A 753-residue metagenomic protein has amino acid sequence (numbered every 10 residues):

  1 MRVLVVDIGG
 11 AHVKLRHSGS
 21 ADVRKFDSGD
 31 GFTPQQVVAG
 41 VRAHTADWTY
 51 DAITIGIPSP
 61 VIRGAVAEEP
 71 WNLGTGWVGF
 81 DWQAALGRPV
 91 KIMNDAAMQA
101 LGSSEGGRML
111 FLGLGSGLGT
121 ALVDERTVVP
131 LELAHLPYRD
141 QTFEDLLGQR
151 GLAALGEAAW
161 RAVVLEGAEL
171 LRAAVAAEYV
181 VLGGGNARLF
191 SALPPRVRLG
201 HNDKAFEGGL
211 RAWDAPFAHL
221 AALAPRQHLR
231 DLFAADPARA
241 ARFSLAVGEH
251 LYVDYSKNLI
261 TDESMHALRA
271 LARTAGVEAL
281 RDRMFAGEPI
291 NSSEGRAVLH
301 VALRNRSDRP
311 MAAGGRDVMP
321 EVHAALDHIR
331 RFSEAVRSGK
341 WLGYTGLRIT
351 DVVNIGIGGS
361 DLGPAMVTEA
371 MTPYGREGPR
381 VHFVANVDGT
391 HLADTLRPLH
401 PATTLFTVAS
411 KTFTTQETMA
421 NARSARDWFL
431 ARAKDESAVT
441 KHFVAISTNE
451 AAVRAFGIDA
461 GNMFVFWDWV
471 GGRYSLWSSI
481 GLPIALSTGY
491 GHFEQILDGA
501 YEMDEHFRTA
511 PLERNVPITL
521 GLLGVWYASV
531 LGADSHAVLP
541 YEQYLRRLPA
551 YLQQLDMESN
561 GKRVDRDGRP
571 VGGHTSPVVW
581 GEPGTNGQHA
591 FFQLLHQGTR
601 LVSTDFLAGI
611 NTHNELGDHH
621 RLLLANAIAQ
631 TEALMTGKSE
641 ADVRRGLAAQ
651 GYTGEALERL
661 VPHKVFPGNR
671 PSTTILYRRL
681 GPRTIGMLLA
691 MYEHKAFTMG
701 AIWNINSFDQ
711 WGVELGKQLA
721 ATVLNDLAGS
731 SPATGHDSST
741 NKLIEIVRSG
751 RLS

Functional and structural regions predicted by a protein language model:
R2-A39, T127-A154: Short glycine-rich, Thr/Ser-proximal phosphate-binding strand/loop in the N-terminal lobe of ATP-dependent enzymes
V3-D7, Y50-T54, M109-G113, V181 (+3 more regions): Short glycine-aspartate micro-motif
I8-G9, I53-S59, L114-S116, E178-N186 (+2 more regions): Glycine-rich beta-strand-to-loop/alpha-helix junction loops that act as flexible
H12, L73, L171-N202: Glycine-rich phosphate-binding loops at beta-strand->alpha-helix junctions
S28-R42, A46-T54, S59-R108, D145-L147 (+1 more regions): Glycine-rich phosphate-binding loop and adjoining helix at the ATP-binding site of ATP-dependent phosphoryl-transfer
M93, A97, P320-L342, V367-T368 (+1 more regions): Glycine-rich oxoanion-binding loops at beta->alpha junctions
L220-T345, L624-I628, E632-E655, P732-S739 (+1 more regions): Extended, charge-enriched "interface" segments that sit outside catalytic cores
N421, W428-G617, G637, F666-G668 (+2 more regions): Active-site phosphate/pyrophosphate-binding segments
